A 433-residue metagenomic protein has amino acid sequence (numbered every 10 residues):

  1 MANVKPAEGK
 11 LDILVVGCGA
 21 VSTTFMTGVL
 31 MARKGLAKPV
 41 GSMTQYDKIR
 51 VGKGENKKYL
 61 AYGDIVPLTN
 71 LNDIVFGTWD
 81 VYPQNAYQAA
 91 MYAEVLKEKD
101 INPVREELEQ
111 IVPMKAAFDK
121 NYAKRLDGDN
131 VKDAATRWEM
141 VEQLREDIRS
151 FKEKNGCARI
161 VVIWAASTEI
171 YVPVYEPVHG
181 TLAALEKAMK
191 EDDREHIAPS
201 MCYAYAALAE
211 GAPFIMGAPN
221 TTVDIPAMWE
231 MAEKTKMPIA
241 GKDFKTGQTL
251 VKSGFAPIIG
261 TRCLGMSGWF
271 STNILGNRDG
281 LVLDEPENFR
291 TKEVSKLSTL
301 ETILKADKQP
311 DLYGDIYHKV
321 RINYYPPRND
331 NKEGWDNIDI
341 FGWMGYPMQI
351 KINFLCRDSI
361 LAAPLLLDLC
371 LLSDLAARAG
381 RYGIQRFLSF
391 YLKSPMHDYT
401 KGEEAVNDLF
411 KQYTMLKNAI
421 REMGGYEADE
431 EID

Functional and structural regions predicted by a protein language model:
M1-A218, T222-K234, S253-A256, Q349-D433: Metallocofactor- and cofactor-centric catalytic cores in central/energy metabolism, strongly enriched
C18-A20, D80-P83, K245-G247, F270-G276 (+3 more regions): Glycine-rich beta-alpha junction loops
G211-A212, M237, C263-L264: Short glycine/serine/threonine/alanine-rich loop segments
N220-T235, I274-E285, T302-D311, N329-G342 (+2 more regions): Short flexible/disordered coil segments
A240-K242, T246-L312: Conserved anion/nucleotide-ligand pocket segment
T246, D311-I316, Y426-D433: Short, highly charged low-complexity linear segments
S295-R386: Glycine-rich, aromatic-lined ligand/substrate-binding cores of catalytic and carbohydrate-binding domains
